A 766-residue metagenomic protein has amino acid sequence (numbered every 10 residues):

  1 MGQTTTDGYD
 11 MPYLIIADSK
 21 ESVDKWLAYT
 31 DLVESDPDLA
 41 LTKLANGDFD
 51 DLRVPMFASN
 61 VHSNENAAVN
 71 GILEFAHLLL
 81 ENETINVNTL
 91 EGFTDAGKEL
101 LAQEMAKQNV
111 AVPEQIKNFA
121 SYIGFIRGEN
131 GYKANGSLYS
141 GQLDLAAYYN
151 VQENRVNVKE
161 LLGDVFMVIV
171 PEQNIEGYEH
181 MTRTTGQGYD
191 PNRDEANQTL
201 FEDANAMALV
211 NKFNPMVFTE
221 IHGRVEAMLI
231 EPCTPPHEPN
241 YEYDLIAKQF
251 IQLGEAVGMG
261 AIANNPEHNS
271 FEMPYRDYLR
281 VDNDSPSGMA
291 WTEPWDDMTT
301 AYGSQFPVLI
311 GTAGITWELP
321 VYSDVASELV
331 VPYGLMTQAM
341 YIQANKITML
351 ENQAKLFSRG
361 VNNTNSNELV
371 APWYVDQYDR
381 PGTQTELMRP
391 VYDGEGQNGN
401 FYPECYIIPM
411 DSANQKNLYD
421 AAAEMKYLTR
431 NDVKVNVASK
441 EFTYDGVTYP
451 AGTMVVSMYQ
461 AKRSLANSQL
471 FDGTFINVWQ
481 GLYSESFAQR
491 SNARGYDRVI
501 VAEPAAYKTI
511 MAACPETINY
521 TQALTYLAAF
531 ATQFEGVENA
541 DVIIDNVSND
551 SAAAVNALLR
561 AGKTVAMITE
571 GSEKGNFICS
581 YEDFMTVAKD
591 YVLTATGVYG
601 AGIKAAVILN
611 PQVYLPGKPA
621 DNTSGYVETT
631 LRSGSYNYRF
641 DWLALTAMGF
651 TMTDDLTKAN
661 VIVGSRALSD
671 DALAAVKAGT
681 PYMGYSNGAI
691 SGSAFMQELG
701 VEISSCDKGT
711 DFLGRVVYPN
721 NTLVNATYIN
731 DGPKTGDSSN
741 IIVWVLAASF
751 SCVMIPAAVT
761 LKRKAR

Functional and structural regions predicted by a protein language model:
M1-D24: A non-catalytic alpha/beta surface segment that caps or lines the substrate-entry region of metallo-dependent hydrolase
Y9-D10, L32-K43, F49-A67, L79-L100 (+5 more regions): Intrinsic-disorder/low-complexity accessory segments
V23-Y29, A67-N70, I85-G92, E179-T185 (+4 more regions): Short, solvent-exposed loop/turn and secondary-structure capping segments
V54-N70, P191, P215-P235: Histidine-centered catalytic micro-motifs
A106, V110-P113, N118, G128-L200 (+1 more regions): Mobile, glycine- and charge-enriched loop segments and immediately flanking short secondary-structure elements within
T184, Q198-E267: Active-site-proximal loop/hinge segments that shape catalytic or ion-binding/gating pockets
K734-A748: Juxtamembrane/start-of-transmembrane alpha-helix segments at the extracytoplasmic/lumenal side of membrane anchors
S751-R766: C-terminal membrane-anchoring or membrane-association module
